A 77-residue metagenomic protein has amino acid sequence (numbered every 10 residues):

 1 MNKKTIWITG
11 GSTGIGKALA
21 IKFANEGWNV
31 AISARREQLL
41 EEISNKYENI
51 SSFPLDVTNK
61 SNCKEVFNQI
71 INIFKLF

Functional and structural regions predicted by a protein language model:
T5-I8, L76-F77: Conserved hydrophobic beta-strands of the Rossmann-like cofactor-binding core in SDR/related NAD(P)H-dependent
G10-G14: Conserved glycine-rich cofactor-binding loop
F23: Aromatic pocket-lining residues of Rossmann-like dinucleotide-binding sites
E26-I43: Conserved glycine-rich Rossmann-like NAD(P)H-binding loop of the short-chain dehydrogenase/reductase
L55-V66: The beta1-alpha1 cofactor-binding region of Rossmann-like NAD(H)/NADP(H)-dependent oxidoreductases
Q69-F77: A glycine-rich helix->loop->beta "capping" turn within Rossmann-like NAD(P)(H)-dependent oxidoreductase domains
